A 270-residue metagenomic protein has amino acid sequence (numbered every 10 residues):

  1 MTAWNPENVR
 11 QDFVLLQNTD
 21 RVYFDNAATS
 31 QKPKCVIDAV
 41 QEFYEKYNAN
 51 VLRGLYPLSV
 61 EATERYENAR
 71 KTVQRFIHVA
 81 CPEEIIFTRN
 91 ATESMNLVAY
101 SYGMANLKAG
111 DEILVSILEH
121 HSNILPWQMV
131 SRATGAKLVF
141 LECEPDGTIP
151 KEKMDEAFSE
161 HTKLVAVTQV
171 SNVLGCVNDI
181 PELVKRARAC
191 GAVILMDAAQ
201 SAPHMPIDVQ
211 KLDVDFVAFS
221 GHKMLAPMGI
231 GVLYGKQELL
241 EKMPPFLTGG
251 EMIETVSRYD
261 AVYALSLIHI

Functional and structural regions predicted by a protein language model:
M1-I268: Pyridoxal 5′-phosphate
